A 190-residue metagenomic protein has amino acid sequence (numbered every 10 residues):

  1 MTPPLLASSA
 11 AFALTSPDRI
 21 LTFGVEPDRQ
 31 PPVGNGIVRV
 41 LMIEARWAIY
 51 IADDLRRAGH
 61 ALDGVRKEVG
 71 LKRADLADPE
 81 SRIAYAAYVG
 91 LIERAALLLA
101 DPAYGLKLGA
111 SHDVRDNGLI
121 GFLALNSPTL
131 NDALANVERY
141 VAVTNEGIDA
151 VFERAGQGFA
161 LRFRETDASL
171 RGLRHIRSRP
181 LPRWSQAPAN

Functional and structural regions predicted by a protein language model:
P3-R162, I176, P180-R183: N-terminal low-complexity or simple alpha-helical regulatory segments that function as activation/interaction modules
R164-A168: Conserved short histidine dyad/triad with adjacent acidic residue
L170-N190: Core beta-strand-centered patch of the WYL/Sm-like small regulatory domain
